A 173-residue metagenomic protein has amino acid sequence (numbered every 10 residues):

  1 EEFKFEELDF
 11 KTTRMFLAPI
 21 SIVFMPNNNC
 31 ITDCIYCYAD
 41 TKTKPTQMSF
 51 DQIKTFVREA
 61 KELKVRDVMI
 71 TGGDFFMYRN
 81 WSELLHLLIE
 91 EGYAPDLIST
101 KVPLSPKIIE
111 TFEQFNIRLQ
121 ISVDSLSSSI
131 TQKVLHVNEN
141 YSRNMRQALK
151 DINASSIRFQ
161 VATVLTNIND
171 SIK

Functional and structural regions predicted by a protein language model:
E1-K44, K61: N-terminal pre-core extensions flanking Radical SAM catalytic domains
F50-I70, Y78-K173: Radical SAM/AdoMet-radical enzyme domain recognition
